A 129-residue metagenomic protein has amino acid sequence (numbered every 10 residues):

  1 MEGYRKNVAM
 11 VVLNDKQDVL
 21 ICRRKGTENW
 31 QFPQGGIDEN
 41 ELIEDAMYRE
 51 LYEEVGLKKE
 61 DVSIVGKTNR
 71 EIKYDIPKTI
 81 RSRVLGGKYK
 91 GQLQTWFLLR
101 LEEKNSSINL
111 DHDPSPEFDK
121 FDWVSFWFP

Functional and structural regions predicted by a protein language model:
M1-V19, G35-E39, L93: Conserved N-terminal beta-strand and adjoining loop/helix that marks the start of the Nudix/MutT-like hydrolase domain
D15-Q17, K25-T27, K104: Short strand-connecting beta-turns/loops that link adjacent beta-strands
V19, E28, E71: Flexible, glycine-rich phosphate/dinucleotide-binding loops and adjacent beta-alpha linkers at cofactor/substrate
T27-E28, Y48: A residue-level detector for conformationally permissive "hinge/kink" positions
Q31: A short macromolecule-binding patch
I37-P129: Unchanged
